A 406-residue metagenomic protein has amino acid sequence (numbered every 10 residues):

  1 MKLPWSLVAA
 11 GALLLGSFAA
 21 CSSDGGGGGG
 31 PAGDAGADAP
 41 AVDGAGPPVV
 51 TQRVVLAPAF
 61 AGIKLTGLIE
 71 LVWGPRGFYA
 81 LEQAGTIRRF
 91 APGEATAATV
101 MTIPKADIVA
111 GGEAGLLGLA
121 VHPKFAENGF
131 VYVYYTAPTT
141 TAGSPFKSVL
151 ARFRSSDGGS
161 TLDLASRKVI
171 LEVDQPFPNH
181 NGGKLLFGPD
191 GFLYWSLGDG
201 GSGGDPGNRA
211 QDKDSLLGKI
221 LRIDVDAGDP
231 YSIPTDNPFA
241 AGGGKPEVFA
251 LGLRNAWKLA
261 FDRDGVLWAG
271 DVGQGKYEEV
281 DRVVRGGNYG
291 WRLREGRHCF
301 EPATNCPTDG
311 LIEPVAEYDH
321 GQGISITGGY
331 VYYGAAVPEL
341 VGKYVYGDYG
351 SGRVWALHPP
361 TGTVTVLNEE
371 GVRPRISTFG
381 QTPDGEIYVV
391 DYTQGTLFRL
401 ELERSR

Functional and structural regions predicted by a protein language model:
M1-A10: Bacterial N-terminal signal peptides that target proteins for export
S6, L15-Q52: Ser/Thr-rich, Pro/Gly/Ala-heavy low-complexity intrinsically disordered linkers and tails of secreted extracellular
S22-S23, A41-G204, K258-F261, G265-G273 (+2 more regions): Acidic, Gly/Ser/Thr-rich repeat motifs that build Ca2+-stabilized beta-propeller blades
A98-G112, A165-N181, A227-F249, W291-G321: Surface-exposed loop and turn segments in beta-propeller and other repeat-based domains that flank or scaffold
A142-P145, G203-S215, S232: Acidic/polar, solvent-exposed loop segments in beta-strand-rich repeat domains
K147-G158, R209-V225, R282-V284: Beta-propeller blade signature
G242-E279: Repeat-solenoid scaffold signature
L253, T363-P383: Conserved blade-ending motifs and adjacent loop-strand segments that build the rim/top face of beta-propeller domains
